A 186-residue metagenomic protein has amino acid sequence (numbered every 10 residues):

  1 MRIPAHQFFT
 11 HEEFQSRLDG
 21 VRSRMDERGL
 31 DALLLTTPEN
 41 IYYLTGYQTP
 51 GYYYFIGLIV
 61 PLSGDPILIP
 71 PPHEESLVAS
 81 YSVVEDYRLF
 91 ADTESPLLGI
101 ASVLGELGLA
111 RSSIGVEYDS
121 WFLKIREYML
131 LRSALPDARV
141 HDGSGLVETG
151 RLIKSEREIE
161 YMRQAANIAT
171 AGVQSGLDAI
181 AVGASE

Functional and structural regions predicted by a protein language model:
M1-A171: A composition/biophysics-driven feature that prefers long, compositionally simple stretches
G176-I180: Short regulatory/linker helices and ligand/cofactor-binding micro-motifs at input modules
G183-E186: Short, intrinsically disordered, charge-balanced linker/junction segments flanking boundaries in proteins
